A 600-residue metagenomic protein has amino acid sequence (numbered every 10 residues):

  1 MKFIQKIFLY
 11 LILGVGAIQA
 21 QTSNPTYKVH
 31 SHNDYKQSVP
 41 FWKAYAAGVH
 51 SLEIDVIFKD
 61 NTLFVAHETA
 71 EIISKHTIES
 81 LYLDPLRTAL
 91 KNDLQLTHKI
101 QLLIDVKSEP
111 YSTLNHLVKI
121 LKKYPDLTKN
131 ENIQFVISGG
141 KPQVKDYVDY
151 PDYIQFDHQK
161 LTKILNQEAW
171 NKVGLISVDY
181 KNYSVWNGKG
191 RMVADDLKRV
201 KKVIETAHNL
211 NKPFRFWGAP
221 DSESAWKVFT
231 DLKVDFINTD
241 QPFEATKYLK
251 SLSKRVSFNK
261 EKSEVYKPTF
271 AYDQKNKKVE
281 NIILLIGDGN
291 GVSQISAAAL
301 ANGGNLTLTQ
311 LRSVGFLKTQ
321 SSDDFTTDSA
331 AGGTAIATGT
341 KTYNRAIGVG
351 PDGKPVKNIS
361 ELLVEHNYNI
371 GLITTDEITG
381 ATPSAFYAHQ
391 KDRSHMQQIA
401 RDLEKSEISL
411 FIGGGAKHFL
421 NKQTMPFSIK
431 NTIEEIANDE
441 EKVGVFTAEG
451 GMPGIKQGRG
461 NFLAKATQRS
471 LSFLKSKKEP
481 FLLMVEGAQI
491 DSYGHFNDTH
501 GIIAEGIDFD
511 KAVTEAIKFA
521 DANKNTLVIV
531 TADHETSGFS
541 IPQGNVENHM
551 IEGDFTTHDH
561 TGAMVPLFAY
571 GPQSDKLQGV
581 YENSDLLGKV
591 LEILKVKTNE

Functional and structural regions predicted by a protein language model:
M1-P25: Bacterial Sec-dependent N-terminal signal peptides
A20-A271, I295: Phosphate-group recognition and catalysis centered on beta-loop-alpha active-site segments
N24-Y27, G48, H98-I100, K129-Q134 (+10 more regions): Loop/turn elements at helix/coil->beta-strand transitions in domains of secreted/extracellular proteins
H32-D34, I54-I57, D105-S108, S138-K141 (+11 more regions): Active-site-proximal beta-strand/loop segments in catalytic clefts of secreted hydrolases
V256-N421, F427-I433, E535, F539-E600: N-terminal catalytic scaffold of extracellular/periplasmic and nuclease hydrolases that process anionic headgroups
V292, D508-N548: Metal-dependent active-site segment of extracytoplasmic phospho-/sulfohydrolases and closely related
G380-Y387, E449-M452, S476-P480, M484-D508: Active-site His/acidic residue clusters
E435-F446, A466-Q489: Active-site regions of oxyanion-processing enzymes, predominantly non-cytosolic
